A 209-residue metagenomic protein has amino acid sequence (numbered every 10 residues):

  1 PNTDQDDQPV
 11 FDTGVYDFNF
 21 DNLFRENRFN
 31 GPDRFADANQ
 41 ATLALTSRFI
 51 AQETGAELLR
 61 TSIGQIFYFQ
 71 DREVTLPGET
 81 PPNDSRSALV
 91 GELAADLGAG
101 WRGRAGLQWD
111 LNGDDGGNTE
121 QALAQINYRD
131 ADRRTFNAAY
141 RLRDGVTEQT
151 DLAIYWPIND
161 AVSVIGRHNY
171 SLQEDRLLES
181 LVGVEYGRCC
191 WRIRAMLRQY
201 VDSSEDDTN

Functional and structural regions predicted by a protein language model:
P1-N209: Outer-membrane beta-barrel translocator/pore domains, especially the C-terminal barrels of Gram-negative outer-membrane
